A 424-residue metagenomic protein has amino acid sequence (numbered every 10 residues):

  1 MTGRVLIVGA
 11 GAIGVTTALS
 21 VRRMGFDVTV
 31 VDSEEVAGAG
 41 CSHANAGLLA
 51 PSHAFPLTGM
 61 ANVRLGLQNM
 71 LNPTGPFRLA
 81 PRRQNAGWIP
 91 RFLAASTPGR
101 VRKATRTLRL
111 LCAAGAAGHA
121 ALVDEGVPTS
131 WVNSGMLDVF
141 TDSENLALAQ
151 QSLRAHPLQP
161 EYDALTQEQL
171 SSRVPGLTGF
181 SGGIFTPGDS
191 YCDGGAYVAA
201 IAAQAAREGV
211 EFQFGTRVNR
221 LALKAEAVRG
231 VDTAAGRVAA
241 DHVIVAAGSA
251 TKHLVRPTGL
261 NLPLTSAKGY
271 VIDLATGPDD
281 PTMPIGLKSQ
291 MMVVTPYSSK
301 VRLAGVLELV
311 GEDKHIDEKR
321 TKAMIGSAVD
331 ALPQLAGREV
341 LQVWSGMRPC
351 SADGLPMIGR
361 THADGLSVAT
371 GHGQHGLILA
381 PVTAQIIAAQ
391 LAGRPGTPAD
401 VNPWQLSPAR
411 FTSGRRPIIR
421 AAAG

Functional and structural regions predicted by a protein language model:
G3-V30: N-terminal Rossmann-like FAD-binding beta1-loop-alpha1 element of flavoenzymes
R23-H43: Glycine-rich FAD pyrophosphate-binding loop
A44-Q167: Dinucleotide-binding Rossmann-like beta1-alpha1 core, especially the glycine-rich loop that anchors the ADP
N45-L48, H53, L57-A95, S130 (+3 more regions): Active-site substrate-recognition segment that forms the wall of the catalytic cavity or substrate channel
K103-A116, D138-L148, I184-A203, H315-R320: Short beta-strand to alpha-helix junction loop
A147, Q151-P157, L177-A234, V238-D241: Helical element adjacent to the flavin cofactor pocket in flavoenzyme catalytic cores
G194, S289, D330-G424: C-terminal catalytic lobe of FAD-dependent flavoproteins
